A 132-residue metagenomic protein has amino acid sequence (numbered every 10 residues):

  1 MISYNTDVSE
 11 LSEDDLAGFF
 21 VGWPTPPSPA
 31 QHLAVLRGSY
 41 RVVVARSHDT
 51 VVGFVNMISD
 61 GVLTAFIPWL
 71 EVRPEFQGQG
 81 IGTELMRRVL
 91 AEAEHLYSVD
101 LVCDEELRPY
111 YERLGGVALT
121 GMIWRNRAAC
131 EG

Functional and structural regions predicted by a protein language model:
M1-A30, M122-I123, E131-G132: Short amphipathic alpha-helix that is part of the acyltransferase structural core
V8, P68, V102-C103: Small/polar loops that bind or transfer phosphate-bearing groups
L11, V62, E106-P109: Short alpha-helical
L33-V44, Y97-S98: A short helix-loop-beta-strand connector motif used in the catalytic cores of GNAT acetyltransferases and, in some
V44, T50-S59, L63-E71: Conserved beta-strand in the GNAT
V72, G78-A91, C103: Conserved acetyl-CoA-binding loop-helix of GNAT-fold acetyltransferases
H95-E131: Conserved active-site alpha-helix within GNAT-family acetyltransferase domains
